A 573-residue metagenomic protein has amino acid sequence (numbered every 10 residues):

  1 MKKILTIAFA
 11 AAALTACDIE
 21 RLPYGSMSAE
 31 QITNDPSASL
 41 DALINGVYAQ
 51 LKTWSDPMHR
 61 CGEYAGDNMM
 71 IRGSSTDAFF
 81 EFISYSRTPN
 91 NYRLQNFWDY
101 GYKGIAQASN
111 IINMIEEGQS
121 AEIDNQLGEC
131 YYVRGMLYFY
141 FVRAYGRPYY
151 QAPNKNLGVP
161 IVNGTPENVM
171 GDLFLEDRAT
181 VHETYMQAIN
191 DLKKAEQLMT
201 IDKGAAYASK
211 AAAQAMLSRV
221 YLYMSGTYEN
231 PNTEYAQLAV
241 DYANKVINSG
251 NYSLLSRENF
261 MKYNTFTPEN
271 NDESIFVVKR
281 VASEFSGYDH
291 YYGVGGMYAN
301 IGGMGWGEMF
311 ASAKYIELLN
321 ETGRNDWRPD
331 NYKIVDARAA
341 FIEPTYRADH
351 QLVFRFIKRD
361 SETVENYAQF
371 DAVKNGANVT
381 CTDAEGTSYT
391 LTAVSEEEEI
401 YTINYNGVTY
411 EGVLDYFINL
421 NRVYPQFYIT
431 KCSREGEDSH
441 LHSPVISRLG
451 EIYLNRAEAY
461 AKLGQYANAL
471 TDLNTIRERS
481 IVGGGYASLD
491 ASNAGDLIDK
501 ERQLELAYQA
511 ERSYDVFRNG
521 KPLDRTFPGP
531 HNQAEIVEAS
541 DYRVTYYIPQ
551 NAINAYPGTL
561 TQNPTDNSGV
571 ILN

Functional and structural regions predicted by a protein language model:
M1-T15: Sec-dependent bacterial lipoprotein signal peptides
I4, C17-E63, Y346, G484 (+2 more regions): Membrane-proximal, proline-rich intrinsically disordered regions
D18-I19, M199, A211-N259, S274-I275 (+2 more regions): Aromatic-residue-lined binding/catalytic grooves and analogous aromatic/hydrophobic interfacial grooves in multimeric
F79-G146, L175-E183, L192-K203, S439-P444: Conserved, well-structured interaction surfaces
Q119, V142-Y149, K203, V220-N232 (+1 more regions): Short coil/turn linking the two alpha-helices of tandem helical-hairpin repeats
Q126, V133, Y140, M216 (+5 more regions): "A position-specific structural signal for the A-helix of alpha-solenoid helical repeats
L255-Y453, Y460-K462, G520-N573: Elongated scaffold/linker segments in the mid-to-C-terminal portions of large proteins
